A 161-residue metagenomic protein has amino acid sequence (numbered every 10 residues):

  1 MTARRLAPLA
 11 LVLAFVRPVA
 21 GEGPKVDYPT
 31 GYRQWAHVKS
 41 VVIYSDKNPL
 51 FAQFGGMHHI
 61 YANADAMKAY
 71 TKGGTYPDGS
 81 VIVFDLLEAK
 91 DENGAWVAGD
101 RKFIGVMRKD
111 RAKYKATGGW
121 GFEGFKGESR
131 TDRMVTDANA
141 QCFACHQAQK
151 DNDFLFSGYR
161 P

Functional and structural regions predicted by a protein language model:
M1-P8: Bacterial N-terminal signal peptides that target proteins for export
A10-V19: Hydrophobic h-region of N-terminal signal peptides that target proteins for export in Gram-negative bacteria
E22-F54, G73-P161: Sequence context surrounding c-type heme c attachment/ligation sites in exported
G56-K72: N-terminal post-signal-peptidase region of extra-cytosolic proteins
